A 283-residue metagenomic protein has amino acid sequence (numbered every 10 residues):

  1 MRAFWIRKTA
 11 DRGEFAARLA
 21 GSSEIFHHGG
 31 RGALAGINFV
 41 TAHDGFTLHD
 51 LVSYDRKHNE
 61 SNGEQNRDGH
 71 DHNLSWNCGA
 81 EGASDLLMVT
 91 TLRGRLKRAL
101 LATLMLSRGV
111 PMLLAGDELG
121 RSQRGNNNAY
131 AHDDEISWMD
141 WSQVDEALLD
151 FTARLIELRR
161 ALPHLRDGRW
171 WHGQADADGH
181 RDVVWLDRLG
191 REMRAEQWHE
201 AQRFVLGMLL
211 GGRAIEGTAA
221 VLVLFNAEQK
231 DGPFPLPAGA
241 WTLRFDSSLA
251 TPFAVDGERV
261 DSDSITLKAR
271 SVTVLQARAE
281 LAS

Functional and structural regions predicted by a protein language model:
M1-A115, L119, N128-H132, P163-R166 (+3 more regions): Conserved alpha/beta catalytic core and glycan-binding cleft of carbohydrate-active enzymes
S84, V89-R98, T103-S283: Carbohydrate-interacting/catalytic domains
